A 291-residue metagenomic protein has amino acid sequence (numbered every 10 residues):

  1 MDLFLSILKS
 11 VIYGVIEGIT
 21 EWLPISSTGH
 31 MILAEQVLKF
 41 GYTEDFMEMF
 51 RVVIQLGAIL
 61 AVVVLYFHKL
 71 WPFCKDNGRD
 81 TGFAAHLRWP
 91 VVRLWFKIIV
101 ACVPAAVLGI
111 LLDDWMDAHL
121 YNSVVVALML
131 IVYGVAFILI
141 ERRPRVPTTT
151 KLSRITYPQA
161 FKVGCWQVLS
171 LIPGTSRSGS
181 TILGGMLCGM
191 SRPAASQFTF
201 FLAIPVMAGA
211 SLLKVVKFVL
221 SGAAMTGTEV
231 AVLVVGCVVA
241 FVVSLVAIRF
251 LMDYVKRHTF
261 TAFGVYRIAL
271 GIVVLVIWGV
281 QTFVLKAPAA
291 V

Functional and structural regions predicted by a protein language model:
M1-V291: Multi-pass membrane proteins that catalyze or facilitate reactions on polyprenyl-/lipid-phosphate substrates and their
